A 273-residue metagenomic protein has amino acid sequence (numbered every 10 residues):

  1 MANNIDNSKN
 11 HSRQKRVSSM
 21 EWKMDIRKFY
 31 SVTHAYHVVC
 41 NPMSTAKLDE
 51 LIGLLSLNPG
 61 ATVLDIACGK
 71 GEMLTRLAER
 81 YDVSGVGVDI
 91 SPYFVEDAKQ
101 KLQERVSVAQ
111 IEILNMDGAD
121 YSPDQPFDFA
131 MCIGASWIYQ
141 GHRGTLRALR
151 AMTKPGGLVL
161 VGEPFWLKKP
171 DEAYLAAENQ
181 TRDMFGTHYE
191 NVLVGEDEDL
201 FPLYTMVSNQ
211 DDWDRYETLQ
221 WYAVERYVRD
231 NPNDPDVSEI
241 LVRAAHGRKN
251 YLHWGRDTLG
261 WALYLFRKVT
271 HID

Functional and structural regions predicted by a protein language model:
N41-P59: Conserved alpha-helix/loop element of class I SAM-dependent methyltransferases that forms part of the SAM/SAH-binding
L64-I66, K70-D120: Class I SAM-dependent methyltransferase SAM/SAH-binding core
D120-A130: A short acidic, Gly/Pro-enriched loop at the edge of an enzyme's catalytic core that lines a small-molecule cofactor
F129-H142: A short SAM/SAH-binding and catalytic strip from SAM-dependent methyltransferases
R143-L158: A short glycine-rich, Lys/Arg-flanked "PGG" loop and its adjoining helix->strand segment in the class I
V161-R182: Short, glycine-/aromatic-enriched active-site segment of Class I SAM-dependent methyltransferases
M184-D199, Y204-T205: Short alpha-helix
Y204-D273: Conserved Class I S-adenosyl-L-methionine
